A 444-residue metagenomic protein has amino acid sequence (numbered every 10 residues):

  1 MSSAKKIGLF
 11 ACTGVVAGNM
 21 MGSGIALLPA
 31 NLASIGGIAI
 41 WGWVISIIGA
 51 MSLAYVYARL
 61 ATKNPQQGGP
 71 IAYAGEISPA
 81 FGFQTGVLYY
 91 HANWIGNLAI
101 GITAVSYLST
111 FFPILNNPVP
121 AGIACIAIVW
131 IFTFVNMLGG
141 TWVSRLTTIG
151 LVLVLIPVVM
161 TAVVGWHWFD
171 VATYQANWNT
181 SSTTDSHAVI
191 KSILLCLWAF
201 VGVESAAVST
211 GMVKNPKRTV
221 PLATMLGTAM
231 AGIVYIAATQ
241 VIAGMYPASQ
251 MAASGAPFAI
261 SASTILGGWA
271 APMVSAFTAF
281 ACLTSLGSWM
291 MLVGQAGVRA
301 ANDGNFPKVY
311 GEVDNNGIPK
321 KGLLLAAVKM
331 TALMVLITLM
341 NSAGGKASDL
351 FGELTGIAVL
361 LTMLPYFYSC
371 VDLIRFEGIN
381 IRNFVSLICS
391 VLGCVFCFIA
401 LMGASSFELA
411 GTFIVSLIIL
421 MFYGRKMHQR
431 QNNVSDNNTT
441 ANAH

Functional and structural regions predicted by a protein language model:
M1-A30, S34-I38, A50-A58, Q175-N177 (+2 more regions): Membrane-interface "cap" regions at the ends of multi-pass membrane proteins
S2-A4, A39, P113-A121, T148-S275 (+2 more regions): Helix-loop-helix junctions that connect adjacent transmembrane segments in multi-pass membrane transporters
A30-G37, S106, T110-A121, T141-G150 (+4 more regions): Transmembrane helix-loop boundary segments of multi-pass membrane transporters
A30-S34, S52-V129, T133-M137, A279-R299 (+2 more regions): Hydrophobic transmembrane alpha-helices that form the core helical bundles of multi-pass secondary transporters
S34-I38, P65-Q67, E76-G82, G211-T219 (+3 more regions): Juxtamembrane helix-boundary/capping and inter-helix hinge elements in multi-pass membrane proteins
P70-S78, T110-I114, M225-G287, F306-L354 (+1 more regions): TM-loop-TM module centered on a large, flexible mid-protein loop between adjacent transmembrane helices in multi-pass
V119-V171, T183-T184, T224-A229, L361-Y368 (+2 more regions): Membrane-interface loop-to-helix entry segments
A358, T362, V371-R375, I381-H444: A generic transmembrane alpha-helix motif of multi-pass inner-membrane proteins
